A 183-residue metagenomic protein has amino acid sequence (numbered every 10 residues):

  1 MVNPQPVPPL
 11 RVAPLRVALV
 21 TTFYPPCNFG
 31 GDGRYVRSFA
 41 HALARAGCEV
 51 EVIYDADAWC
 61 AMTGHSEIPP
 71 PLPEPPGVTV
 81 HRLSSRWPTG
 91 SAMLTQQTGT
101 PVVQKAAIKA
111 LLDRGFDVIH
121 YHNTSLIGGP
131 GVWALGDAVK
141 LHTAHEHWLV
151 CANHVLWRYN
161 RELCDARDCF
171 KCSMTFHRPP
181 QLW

Functional and structural regions predicted by a protein language model:
V2-P73, L112-R114, G136-V139: N-terminal subdomain of nucleotide-sugar transferases
F23, A56, S84-R86, S125 (+1 more regions): Short, flexible active-site-adjacent loop segments at beta-strand->alpha-helix junctions, enriched in small/polar
P26, W59-M62, I127-P130, W148-R158: Short catalytic/ligand-binding loop motif for oxyanion handling, primarily in non-cytosolic enzymes, centered on
G31, M62-S66, M93-T95, W133 (+2 more regions): Short aromatic-enriched loop/helix-cap "lid" or pocket-rim segments at secondary-structure transitions that line
D32, T100, S125: Charged, low-complexity surface patches
V52-R114, V118: A conserved catalytic-core segment of Leloir-type glycosyltransferases
W87-S91, H142-W183: Acceptor-binding helix/loop patch of EC 2.4 sugar-transfer enzymes, predominantly nucleotide-sugar-dependent
K109-G128, V139-H145: Short N-terminal targeting/anchoring amphipathic segment
